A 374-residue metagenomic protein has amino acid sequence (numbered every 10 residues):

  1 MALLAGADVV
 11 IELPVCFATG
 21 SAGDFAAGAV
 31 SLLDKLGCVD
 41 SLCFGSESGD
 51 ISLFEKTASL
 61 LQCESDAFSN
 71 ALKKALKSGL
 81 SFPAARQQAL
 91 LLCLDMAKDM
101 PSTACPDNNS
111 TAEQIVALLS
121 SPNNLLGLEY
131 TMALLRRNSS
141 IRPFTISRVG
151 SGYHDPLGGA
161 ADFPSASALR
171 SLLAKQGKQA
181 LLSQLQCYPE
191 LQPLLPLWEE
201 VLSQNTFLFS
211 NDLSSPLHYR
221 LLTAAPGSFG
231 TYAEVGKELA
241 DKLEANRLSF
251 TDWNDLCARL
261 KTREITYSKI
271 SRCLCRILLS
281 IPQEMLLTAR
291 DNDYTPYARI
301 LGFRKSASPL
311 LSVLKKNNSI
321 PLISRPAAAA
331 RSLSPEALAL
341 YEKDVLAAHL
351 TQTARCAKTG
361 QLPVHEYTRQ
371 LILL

Functional and structural regions predicted by a protein language model:
M1-A5, A18-T19: Active-site rim/loop-helix segments in enzyme catalytic domains that contact anionic ligands
L4-P14: A glycine-rich helix N-cap at a beta->alpha junction
L13-L374: Active-site cores that bind ATP or allylic diphosphates and position pyrophosphate for catalysis
